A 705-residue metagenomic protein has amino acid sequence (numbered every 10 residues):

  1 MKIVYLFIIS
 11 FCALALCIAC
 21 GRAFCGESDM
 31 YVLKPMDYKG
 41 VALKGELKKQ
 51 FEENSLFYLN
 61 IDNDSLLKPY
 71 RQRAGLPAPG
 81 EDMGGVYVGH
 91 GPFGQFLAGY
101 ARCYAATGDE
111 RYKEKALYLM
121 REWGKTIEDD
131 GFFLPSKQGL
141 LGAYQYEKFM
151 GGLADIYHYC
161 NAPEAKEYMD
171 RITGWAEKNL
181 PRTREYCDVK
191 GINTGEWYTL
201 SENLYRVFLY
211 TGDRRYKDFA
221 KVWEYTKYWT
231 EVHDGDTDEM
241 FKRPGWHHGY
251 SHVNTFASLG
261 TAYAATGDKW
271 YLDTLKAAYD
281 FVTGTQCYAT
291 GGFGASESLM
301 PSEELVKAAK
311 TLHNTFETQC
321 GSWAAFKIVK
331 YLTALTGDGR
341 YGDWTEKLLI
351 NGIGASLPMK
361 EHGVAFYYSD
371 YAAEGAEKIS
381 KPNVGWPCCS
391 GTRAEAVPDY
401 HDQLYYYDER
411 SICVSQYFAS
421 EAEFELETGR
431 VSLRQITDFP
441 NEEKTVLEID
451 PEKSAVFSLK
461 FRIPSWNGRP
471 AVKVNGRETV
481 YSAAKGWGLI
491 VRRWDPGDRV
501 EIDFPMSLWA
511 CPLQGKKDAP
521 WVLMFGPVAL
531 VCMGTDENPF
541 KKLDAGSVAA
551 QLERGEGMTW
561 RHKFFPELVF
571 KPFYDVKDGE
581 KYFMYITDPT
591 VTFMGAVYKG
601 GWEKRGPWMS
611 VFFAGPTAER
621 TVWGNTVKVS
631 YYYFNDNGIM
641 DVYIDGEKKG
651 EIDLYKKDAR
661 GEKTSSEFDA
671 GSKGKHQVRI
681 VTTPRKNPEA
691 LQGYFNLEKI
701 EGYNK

Functional and structural regions predicted by a protein language model:
F7-A19: Bacterial N-terminal signal peptides
G26-A106, E110, G142-N161, W197-R215 (+5 more regions): Aromatic (Trp/Tyr) and acidic
D170-F256, T261-A265: Hydrophobic, small-residue-rich alpha-helical packing segments that form membrane-like cores
A220, L275, G342-E448, A483 (+4 more regions): C-terminal beta-rich recognition modules with glycine/proline-rich loops and embedded aromatic residues
R410-I412, S420-E425, V591-K705: Glycan-recognition surfaces in beta-rich domains, encompassing non-catalytic CBMs and lectin-like receptor-binding
T445, F457-F461, D495-F504, V627-V629 (+1 more regions): Short, well-structured beta-strand segments within conserved domains
S454, I463-G468, G624, Y633-N637: Short proline/glycine-enriched turn/loop motifs at strand-loop junctions of beta-rich domains
N467-R492, A510-K516, E647-K656: Solvent-exposed beta-strand/loop surfaces of large extracellular or lumenal domains
